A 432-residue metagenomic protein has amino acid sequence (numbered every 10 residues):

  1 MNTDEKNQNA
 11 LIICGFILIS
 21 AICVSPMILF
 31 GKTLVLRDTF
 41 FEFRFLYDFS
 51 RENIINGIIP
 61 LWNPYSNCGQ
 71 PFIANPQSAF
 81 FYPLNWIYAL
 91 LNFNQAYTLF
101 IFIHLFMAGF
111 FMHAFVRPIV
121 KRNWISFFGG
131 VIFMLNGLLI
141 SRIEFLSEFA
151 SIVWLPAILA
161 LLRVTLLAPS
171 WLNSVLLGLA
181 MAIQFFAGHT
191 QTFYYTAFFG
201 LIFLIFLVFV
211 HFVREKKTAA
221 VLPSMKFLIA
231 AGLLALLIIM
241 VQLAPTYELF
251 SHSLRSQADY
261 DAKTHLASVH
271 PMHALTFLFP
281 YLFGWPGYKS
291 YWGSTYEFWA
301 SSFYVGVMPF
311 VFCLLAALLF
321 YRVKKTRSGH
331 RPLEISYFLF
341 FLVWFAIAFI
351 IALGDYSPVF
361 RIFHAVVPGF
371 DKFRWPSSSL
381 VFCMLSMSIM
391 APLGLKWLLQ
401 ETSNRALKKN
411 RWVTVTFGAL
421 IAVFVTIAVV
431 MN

Functional and structural regions predicted by a protein language model:
M1-P26, V221-G232, L314, L333-F341 (+1 more regions): Start-transfer (signal-anchor) and selected internal transmembrane alpha helices of multi-pass inner/ER membrane
Q8-E42, A231-E248, I347-I350, V425: Transmembrane signal-anchor helices characteristic of membrane glycosylation enzymes that use polyprenol
F16-I19, G109-P118, N123-H211, F227-T246 (+1 more regions): Membrane-embedded helix bundles of polyisoprenyl
I19-M112, V131-I152, P156, S251-L254 (+3 more regions): Membrane-interface coil-to-helix junctions
F110-A114, P118, A157-V164, G200-V208 (+4 more regions): Transmembrane alpha-helices and membrane-interface helical segments of multi-pass integral membrane enzymes
T196-A235, F320-R327, R331, L395 (+2 more regions): Perimembrane helix-loop-helix junctions
G306-I335, A346, I350, A422: Hydrophobic, aromatic-rich transmembrane alpha-helices and their immediate juxtamembrane boundary segments
S403, L407-N432: Transmembrane helical bundles and short interhelical boundary loops of multi-pass, membrane-embedded
